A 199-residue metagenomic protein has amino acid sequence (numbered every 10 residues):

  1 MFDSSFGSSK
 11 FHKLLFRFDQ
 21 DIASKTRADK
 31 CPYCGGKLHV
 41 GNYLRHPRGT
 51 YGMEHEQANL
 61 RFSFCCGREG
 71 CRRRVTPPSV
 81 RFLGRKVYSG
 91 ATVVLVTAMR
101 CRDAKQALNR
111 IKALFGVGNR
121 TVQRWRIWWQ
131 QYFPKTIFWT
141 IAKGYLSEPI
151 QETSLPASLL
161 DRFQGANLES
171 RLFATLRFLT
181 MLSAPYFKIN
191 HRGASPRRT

Functional and structural regions predicted by a protein language model:
M1-H12, A23, R27, I127-W128 (+1 more regions): Long C-terminal interaction/binding lobes of large macromolecular proteins
F2, F6, L14-F18, T50 (+2 more regions): Generic preference for well-ordered secondary structure
D3-S9, R68-E69, R100-C101: Helix-boundary capping/turn motifs
G7, F11, Q20, M53-H55 (+3 more regions): Generic structural signal for short, flexible, solvent-exposed coil/loop and linker residues
L15-C66: N-terminal juxtadomain amphipathic helix that follows a signal peptide/anchor or precedes a small N-terminal auxiliary
G41, R120-V122, G193: General helical secondary-structure elements
S63, G70-I150: Short, positively charged, Gly/Tyr-enriched micro-motifs that form contact patches at catalytic or ligand/partner
